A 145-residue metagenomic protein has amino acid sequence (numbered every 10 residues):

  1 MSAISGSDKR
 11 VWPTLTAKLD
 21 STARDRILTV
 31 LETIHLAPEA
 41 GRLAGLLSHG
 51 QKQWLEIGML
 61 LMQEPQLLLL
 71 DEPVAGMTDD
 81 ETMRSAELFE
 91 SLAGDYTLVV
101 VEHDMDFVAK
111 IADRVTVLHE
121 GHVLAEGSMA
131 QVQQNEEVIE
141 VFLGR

Functional and structural regions predicted by a protein language model:
D8-R42, Q66, E87: Conserved ABC ATPase "signature" region
L43-L47: Conserved ABC ATPase signature
L68-E72: Catalytic Walker B motif of ABC-type/P-loop ATPase nucleotide-binding domains
T82-G94: Helical segment within the ABC ATPase nucleotide-binding domain
V108-K110: A short, surface-exposed alpha-helical micro-motif characterized by mixed small hydrophobic and charged/polar residues
E126-G127: ABC ATPase "signature
